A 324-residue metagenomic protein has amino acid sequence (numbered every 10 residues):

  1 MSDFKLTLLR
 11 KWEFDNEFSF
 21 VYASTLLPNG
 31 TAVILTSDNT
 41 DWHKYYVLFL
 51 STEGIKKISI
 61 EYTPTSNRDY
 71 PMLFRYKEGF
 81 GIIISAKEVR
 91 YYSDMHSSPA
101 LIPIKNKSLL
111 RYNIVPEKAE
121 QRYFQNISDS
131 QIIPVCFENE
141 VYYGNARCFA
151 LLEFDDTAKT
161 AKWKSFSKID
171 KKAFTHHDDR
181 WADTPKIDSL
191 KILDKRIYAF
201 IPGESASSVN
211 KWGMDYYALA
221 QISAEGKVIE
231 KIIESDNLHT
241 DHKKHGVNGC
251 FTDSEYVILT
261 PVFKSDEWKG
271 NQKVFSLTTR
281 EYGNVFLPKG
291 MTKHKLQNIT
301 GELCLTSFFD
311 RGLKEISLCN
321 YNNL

Functional and structural regions predicted by a protein language model:
M1-F18: A short helix->beta-strand "capping" segment at the edge of beta-propeller domains
R10-F14, E61-T65, N113-Y123, W163-A182 (+1 more regions): Surface-exposed loop and turn segments in beta-propeller and other repeat-based domains that flank or scaffold
E13-D38: Beta-strand-rich domains and repeat architectures in extracellular enzymes and scaffolds, especially beta-propellers
F18-T25, T65-Y76, K118-E138, T175-I192 (+2 more regions): Repeated scaffold domains used in trafficking and secretory/extracellular systems, primarily beta-propellers
G30-I34, G79-I82, Q131-I132, V141 (+3 more regions): Entry beta-strands of beta-propeller and related beta-repeat scaffolds
D38-W42, K87-Y91, V141-Y143, C148 (+3 more regions): Short glycine/acidic-enriched loop and turn motifs that connect beta-strands
Y46-S51, H96-L109, F149-E153, G213-A224 (+2 more regions): Beta-propeller blade signature
M291-L324: Blade-level signature of beta-propeller repeat domains, shared across WD40, Kelch, NHL, RCC1 and BNR/Asp-box propellers
